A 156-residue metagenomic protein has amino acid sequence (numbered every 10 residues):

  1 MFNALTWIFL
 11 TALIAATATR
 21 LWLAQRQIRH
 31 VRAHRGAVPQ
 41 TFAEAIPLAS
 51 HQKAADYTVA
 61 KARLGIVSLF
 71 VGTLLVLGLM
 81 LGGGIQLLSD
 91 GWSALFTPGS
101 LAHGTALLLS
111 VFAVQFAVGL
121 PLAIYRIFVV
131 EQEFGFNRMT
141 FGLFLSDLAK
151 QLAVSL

Functional and structural regions predicted by a protein language model:
M1-L156: Hydrophobic or amphipathic, alpha-helical segments that drive membrane association/targeting
